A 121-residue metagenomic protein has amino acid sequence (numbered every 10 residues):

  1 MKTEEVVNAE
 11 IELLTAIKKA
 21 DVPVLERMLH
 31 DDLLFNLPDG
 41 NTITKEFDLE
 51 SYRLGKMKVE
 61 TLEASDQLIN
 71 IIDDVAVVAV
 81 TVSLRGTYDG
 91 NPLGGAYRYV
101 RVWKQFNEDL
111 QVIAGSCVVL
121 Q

Functional and structural regions predicted by a protein language model:
M1-R27, D32-Q121: A beta-strand edge to alpha-helix "cap/lid" segment located at domain peripheries
